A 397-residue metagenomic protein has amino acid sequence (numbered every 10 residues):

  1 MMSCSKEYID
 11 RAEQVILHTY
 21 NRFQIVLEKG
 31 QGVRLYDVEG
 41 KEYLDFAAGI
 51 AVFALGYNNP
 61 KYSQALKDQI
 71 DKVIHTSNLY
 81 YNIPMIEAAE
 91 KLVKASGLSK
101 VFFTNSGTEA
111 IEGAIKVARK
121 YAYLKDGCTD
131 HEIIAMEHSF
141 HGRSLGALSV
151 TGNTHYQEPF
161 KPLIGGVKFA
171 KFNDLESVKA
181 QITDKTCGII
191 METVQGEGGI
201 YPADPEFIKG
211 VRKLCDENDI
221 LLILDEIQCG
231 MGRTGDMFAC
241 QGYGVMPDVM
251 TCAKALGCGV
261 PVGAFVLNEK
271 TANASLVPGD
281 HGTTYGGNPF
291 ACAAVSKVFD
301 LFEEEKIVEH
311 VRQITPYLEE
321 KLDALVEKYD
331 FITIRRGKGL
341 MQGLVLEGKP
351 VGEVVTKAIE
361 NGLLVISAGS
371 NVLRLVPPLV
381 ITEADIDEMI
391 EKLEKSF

Functional and structural regions predicted by a protein language model:
M2-F397: Conserved N-terminal phosphate-binding loop of PLP-dependent enzymes in the Aspartate aminotransferase
